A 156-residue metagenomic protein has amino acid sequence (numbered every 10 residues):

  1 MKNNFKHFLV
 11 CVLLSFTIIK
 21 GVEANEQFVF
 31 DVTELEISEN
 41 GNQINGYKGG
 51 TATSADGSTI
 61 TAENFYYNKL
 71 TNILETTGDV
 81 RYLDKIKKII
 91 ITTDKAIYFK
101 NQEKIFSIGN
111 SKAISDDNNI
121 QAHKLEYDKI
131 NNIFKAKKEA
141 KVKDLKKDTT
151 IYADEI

Functional and structural regions predicted by a protein language model:
M1-L9: Bacterial N-terminal signal peptides that target proteins for export
L9-K20: Bacterial N-terminal signal peptides
G21-I156: N-terminal amphipathic/hydrophobic interface segments
